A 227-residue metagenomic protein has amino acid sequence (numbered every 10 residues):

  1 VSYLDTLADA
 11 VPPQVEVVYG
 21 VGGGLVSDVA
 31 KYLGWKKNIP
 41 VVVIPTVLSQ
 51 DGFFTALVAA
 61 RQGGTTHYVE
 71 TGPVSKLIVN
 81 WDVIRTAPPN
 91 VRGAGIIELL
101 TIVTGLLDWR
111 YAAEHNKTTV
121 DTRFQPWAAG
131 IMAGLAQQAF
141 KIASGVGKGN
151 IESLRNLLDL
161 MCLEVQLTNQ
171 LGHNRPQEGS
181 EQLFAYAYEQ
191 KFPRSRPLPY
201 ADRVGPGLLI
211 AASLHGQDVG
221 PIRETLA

Functional and structural regions predicted by a protein language model:
V1-L4, R223-A227: Short, intrinsically disordered, charge-balanced linker/junction segments flanking boundaries in proteins
V1-V17: ATP/NTP phosphate-donor binding region
D9, Y32-W35, Y186, Q190: Short, well-ordered alpha-helices that flank and scaffold nucleotide-derived cofactor binding pockets
P13-L33, K37-T46: A short, small-residue-rich loop immediately preceding and capping a beta-strand
A30, D51, T86, A187-Y188: Generic hydrophobic alpha-helical membrane-span motif
W35-L135: A glycine/threonine-rich phosphate-anchoring loop and its flanking beta-alpha core in nucleotide/phosphate-binding
F124-L226: Active-site segments that bind and position negatively charged phosphate/pyrophosphate groups
